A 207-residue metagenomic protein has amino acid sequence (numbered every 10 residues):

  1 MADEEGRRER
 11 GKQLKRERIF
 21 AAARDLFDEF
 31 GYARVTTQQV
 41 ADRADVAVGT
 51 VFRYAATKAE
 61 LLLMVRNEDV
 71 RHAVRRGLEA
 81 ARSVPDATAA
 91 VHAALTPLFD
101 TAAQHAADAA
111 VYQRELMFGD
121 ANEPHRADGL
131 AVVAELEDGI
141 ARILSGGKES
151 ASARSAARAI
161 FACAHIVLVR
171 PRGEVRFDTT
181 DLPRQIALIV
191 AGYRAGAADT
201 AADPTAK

Functional and structural regions predicted by a protein language model:
M1-F30, R34-R43, E60-L63: Basic, helix-initiating cap at the start of DNA-binding domains
M1-G6, D199-K207: Actinobacteria-biased recognition of intrinsically disordered, low-complexity terminal regions
A44-A55: Short hydrophobic/aromatic patch on the recognition helix
A55, L62-D69: Alpha-helical DNA-contacting segments of helix-turn-helix folds
M64, L78-Q104, A156-A157: Hydrophobic alpha-helical connector segments
E68-V74, A121-K148, R154-R158, T180-R184: Amphipathic alpha-helical packing segments from all-alpha helical-bundle domains
D100-D138, V169-E174: Short secondary-structure transition hinges
D100-Q104, R142, G146, A157-D178 (+1 more regions): Amphipathic C-terminal alpha-helical segment
